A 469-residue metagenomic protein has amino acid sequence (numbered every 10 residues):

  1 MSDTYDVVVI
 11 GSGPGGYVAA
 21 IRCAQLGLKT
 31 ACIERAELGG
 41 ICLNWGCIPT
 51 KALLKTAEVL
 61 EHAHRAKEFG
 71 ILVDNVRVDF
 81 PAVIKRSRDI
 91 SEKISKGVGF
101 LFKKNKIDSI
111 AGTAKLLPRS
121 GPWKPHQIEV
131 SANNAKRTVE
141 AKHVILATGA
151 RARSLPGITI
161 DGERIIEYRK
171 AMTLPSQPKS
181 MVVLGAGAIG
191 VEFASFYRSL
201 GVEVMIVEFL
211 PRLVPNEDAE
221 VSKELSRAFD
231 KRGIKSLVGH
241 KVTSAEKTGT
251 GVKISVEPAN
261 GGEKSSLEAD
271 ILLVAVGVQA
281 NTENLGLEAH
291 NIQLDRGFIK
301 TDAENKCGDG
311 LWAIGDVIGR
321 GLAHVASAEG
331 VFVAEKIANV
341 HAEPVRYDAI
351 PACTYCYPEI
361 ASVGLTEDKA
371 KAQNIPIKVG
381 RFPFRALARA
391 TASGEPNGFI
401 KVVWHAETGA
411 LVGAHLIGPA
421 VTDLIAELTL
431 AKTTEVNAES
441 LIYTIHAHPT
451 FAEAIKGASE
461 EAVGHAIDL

Functional and structural regions predicted by a protein language model:
V8-G15, I21-A36, I48, A52-V59 (+2 more regions): Flexible, glycine-rich terminal cap/loop adjacent to redox cofactors in electron-transfer oxidoreductases
V8-I10, A114, T138-G149, V183-L184 (+2 more regions): Short hydrophobic core segments
A24-L43, V202-L213: Glycine-rich FAD pyrophosphate-binding loop
C47, T148-E203, V207, K235 (+2 more regions): Glycine-rich dinucleotide-binding loop and its adjacent helix/turn
T50-R86, V340-V345: Glycine-rich active-site loop/strand segments that organize a redox cofactor
D89-S95, G99, M172-T173, P178-V182 (+4 more regions): Rossmann-like dinucleotide-binding cores of NAD(P)H-dependent redox enzymes
D108-A111, K115-N134, V139, L200-A303 (+2 more regions): A Rossmann-like FAD-binding core segment of flavoenzymes
I158-Q177, S266-N339: FAD-site-proximal beta/loop scaffold in flavoenzymes
